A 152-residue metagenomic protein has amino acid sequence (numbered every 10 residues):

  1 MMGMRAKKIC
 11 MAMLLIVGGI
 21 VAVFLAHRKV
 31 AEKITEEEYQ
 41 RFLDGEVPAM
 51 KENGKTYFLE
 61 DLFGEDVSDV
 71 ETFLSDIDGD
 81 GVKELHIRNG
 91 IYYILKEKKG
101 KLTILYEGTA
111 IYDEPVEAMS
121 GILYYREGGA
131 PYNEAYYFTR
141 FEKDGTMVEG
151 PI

Functional and structural regions predicted by a protein language model:
M2-I16: N-terminal Sec-pathway targeting helices
V17-H27: Hydrophobic alpha-helical membrane-insertion segments, chiefly the h-region of N-terminal signal peptides
H27-R41, V47-A49, D61, G121 (+1 more regions): Acidic, small-residue rich beta-repeat scaffolds with periodic aromatic anchors
A31-V67, G100-I111: Blade-edge motifs of beta-propeller repeat domains
S68-I77, I111-I122: Beta-propeller blade termini
G79-R88, S120-Y125: Acidic/hydrophobic-patterned starts of short beta strands in beta-sheet-rich repeat architectures
Y92-Y106, T139-K143: Beta-propeller blade repeat segments, especially FG-GAP/WD-type strand-to-loop junctions in 6- to 7-bladed propeller
K99-E114, M119-S120, M147-I152: A short, surface-exposed interaction/processing loop segment used at functional sites
